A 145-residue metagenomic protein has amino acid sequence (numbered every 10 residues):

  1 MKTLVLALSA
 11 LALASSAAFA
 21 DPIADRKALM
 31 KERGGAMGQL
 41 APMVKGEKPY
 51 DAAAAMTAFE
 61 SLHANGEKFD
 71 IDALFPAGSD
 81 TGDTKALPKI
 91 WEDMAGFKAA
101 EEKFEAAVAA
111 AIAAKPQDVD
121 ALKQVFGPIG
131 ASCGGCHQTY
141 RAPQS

Functional and structural regions predicted by a protein language model:
M1-A10, A14: Sec-dependent signal peptide recognition, specifically the positively charged N-region followed immediately by
S15-A20: Sec/Tat signal peptide C-region and signal peptidase I cleavage site
D21-S145: Sequence context surrounding c-type heme c attachment/ligation sites in exported
